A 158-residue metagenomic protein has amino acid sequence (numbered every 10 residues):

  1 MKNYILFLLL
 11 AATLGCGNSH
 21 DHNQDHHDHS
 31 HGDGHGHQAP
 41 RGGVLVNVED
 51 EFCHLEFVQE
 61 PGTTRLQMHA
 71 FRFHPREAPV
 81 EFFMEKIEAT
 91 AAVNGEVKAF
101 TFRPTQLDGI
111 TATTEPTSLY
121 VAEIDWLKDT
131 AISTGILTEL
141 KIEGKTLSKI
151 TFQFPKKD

Functional and structural regions predicted by a protein language model:
M1-L14: Sec-dependent bacterial lipoprotein signal peptides
L14-D158: Intrinsically disordered, low-complexity terminal tails/loops enriched in metal-binding residues
